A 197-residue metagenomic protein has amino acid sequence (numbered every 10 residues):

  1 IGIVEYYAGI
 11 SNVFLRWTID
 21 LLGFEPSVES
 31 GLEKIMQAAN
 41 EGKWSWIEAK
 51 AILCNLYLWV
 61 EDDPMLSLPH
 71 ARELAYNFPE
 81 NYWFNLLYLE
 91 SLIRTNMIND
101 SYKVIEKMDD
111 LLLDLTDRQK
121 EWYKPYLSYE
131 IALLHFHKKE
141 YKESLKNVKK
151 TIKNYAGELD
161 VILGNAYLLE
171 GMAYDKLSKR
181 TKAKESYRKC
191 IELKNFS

Functional and structural regions predicted by a protein language model:
I1-W59: Short coil/linker segments at helix-helix boundaries
G2, I19, C54, L89-I93 (+2 more regions): Conserved small-residue packing positions in alpha-helical repeats and bundles
Y7, I52, L87, Y123-L133 (+3 more regions): "A position-specific structural signal for the A-helix of alpha-solenoid helical repeats
A8, E25, V60-E61, T95 (+2 more regions): Structural motif corresponding to the intra-repeat A-B loop/turn of tetratricopeptide repeats
P26, W44-W46, P79, W122 (+1 more regions): Residue signature of alpha-solenoid helical repeat architecture, marking inter-repeat boundaries and helix-start
L32-N40, R72-Y76, E106-T116, K149-A156 (+1 more regions): Amphipathic alpha-helical segments of tetratricopeptide repeats
